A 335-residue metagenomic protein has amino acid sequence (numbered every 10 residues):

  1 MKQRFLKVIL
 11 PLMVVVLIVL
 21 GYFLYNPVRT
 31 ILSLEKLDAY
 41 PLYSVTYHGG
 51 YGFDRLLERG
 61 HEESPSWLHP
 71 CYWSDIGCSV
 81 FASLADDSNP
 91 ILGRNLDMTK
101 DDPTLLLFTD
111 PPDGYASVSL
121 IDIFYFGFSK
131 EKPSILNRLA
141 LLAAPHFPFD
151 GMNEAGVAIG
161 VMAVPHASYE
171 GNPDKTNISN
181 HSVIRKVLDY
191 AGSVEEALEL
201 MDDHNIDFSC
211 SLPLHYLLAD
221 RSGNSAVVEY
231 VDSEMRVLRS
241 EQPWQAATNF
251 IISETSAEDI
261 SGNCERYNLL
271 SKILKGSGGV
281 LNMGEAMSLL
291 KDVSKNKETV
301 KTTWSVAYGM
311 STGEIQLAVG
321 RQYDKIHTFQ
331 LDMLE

Functional and structural regions predicted by a protein language model:
M1-Q3: N-terminal secretory signal peptides that target proteins for export/translocation
L6-K7, V16-R185, D189-G192, V280-E335: N-terminal mature-domain region immediately after signal-peptide cleavage in secreted/organellar precursors
P11-L12: Charged, often flexible domain-edge or linker segments that flank or initiate folded functional domains
I159, H166-S294, T299-T302: A surface/extracellular/periplasmic glyco- and lipid-processing/surface-interacting theme
